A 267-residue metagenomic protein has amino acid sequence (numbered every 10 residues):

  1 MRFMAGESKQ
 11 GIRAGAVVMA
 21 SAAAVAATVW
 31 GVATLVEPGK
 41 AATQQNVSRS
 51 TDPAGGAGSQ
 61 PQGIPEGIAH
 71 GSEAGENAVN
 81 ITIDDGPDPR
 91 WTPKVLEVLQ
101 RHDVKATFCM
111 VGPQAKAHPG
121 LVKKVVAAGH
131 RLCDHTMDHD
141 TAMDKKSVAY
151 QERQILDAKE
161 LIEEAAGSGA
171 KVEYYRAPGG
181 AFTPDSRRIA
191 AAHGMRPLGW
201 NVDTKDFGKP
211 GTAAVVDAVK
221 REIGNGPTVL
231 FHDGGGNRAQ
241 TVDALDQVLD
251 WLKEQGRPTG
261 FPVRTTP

Functional and structural regions predicted by a protein language model:
R2-I81, D88-R101, K123, Q247-P267: N-terminal pre-catalytic segment of deacetylase/amide-hydrolase enzymes
F3-E7, A24, G129, C133 (+2 more regions): A general, composition-driven signal for non-globular sequence regions
G11, N77-A78, V104, G169 (+2 more regions): Generic signal for short, ordered secondary-structure residues within or immediately flanking folded domains
V18-A33, R131, L198, I223 (+1 more regions): Hydrophobic alpha-helical membrane segments, chiefly transmembrane helices and signal peptide h-regions, characterized
N46-V47, T136-M137, G234: Compositionally biased, intrinsically disordered low-complexity segments enriched in polar/proline residues
D52-Y150, Q154-D157, L161, V172: Active-site beta->alpha N-cap acidic-glycine motif
K94, K116-A117, H139-R257, V263-P267: Catalytic domains of cell-wall/extracellular-matrix polysaccharide-remodeling enzymes, centered on de-N-acetylation
